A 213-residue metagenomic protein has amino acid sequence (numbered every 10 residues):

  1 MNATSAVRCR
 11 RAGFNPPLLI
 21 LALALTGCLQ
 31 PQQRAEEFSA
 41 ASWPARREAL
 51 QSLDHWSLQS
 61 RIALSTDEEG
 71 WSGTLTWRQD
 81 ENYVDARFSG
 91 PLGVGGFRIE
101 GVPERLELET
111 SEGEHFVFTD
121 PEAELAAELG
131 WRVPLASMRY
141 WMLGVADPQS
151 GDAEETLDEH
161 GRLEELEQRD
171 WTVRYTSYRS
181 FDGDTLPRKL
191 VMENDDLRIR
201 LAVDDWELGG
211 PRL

Functional and structural regions predicted by a protein language model:
M1-R11: N-terminal secretory signal peptides that target proteins for export/translocation
P16-P17: Short, low-complexity intrinsically disordered segments enriched in A/P/G/S/L with frequent Arg, especially at protein
L25-G27: C-terminal motif of bacterial Sec signal peptides marking the signal peptidase cleavage site
L29-Q32: Bacterial signal peptide processing site
R46-E68: A short, Trp-centered hydrophobic/proline-enriched beta-strand micro-motif
L75-R78, I99-G101, T176-S180: Extended lipid/amphipathic-ligand handling interfaces
Y83-R132: An acidic-aromatic
G144-L213: Gly/Pro-enriched, hydrophobic low-complexity segments that function as extracytoplasmic propeptides/linkers
